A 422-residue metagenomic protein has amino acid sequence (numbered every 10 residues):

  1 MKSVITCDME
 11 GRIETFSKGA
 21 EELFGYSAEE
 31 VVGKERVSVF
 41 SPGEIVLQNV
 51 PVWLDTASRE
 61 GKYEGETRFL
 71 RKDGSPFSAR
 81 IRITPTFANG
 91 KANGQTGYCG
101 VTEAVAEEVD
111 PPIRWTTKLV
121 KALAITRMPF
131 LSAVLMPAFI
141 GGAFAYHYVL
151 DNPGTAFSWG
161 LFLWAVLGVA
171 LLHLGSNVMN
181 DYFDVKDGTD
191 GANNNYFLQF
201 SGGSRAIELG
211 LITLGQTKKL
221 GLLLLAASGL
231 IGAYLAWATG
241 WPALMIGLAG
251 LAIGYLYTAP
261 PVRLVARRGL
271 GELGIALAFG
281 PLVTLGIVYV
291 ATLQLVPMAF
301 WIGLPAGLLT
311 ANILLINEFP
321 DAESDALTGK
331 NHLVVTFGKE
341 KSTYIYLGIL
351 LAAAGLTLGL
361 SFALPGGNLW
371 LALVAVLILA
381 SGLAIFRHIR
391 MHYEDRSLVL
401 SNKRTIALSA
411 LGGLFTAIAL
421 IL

Functional and structural regions predicted by a protein language model:
I13-E14: Conserved hydrophobic beta-strand signature of PAS-family and PAS-like sensory domains
S17-A20, K330: N-terminal capping loop/helix in small sensory signaling domains highlighted by a polar->aromatic N-x2-3-F motif
A20-V31: PAS/PAS-like sensory domain cap-loop motif
E30-E44: PAS-family sensory/regulatory domains
P42-S75: Terminal output helix/cap of sensory domains in signal transduction proteins
I81-Y98: Short loop/turn elements at sensory-signaling interfaces that couple input to output
N194-W237, V334-G366, I406-F415: Multi-pass membrane catalytic core of lipid/isoprenoid biosynthesis enzymes
G203-L295: Intramembrane alpha-helical segments
